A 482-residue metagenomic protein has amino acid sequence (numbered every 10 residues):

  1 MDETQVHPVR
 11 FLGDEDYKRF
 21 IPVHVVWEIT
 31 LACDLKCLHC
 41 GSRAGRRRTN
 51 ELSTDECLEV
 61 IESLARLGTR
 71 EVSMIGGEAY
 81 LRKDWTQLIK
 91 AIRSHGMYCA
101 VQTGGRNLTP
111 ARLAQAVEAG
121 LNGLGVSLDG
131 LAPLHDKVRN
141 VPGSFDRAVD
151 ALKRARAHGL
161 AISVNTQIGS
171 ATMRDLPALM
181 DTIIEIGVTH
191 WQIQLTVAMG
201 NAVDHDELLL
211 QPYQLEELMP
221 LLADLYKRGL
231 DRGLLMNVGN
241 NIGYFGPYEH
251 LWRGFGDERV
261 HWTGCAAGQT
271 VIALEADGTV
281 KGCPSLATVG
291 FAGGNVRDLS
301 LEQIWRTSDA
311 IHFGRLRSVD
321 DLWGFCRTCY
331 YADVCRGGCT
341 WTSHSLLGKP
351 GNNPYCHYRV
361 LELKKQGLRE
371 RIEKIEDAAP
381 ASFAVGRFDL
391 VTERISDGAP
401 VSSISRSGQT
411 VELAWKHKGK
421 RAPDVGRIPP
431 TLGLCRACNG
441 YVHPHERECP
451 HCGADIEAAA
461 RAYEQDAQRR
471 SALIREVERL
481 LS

Functional and structural regions predicted by a protein language model:
M1-A44, E62-A65, L301, S405-R421: N-terminal pre-core extensions flanking Radical SAM catalytic domains
V26, T30, D34, W262 (+6 more regions): Residues immediately within or flanking Cys/His clusters that coordinate Zn2+ in small zinc-binding modules
C37, C326, C435-C438, C449-C452: Short cysteine-rich clusters marking metal-coordination/redox-active sites
G41, Y330, H357-V360, N439 (+1 more regions): Cys/His-coordinated zinc-binding microdomains
R46-R47, C335, P444-H445, A458-A459: Short, non-ligating residues that shape and space the ligands of small metal-coordination modules and catalytic
E51-I75, Y80-E217: Radical SAM/AdoMet-radical enzyme domain recognition
Y213-W252, T279-Y330, R336, I372-D377: C-terminal accessory region of radical SAM enzymes
G453-Y463: Short Cys/His-rich micro-motifs in 6-15 aa windows
